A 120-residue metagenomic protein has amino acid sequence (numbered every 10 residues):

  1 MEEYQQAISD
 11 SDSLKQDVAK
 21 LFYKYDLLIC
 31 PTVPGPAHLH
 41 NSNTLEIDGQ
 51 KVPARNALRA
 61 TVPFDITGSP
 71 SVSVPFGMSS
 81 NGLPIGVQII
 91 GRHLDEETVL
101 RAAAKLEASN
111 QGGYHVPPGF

Functional and structural regions predicted by a protein language model:
M1-I66, V116-G119: Serine-dependent amide/ester hydrolase catalytic core
Q5-Q6, Q16, D65-F120: Structural helix-boundary/capping segments
